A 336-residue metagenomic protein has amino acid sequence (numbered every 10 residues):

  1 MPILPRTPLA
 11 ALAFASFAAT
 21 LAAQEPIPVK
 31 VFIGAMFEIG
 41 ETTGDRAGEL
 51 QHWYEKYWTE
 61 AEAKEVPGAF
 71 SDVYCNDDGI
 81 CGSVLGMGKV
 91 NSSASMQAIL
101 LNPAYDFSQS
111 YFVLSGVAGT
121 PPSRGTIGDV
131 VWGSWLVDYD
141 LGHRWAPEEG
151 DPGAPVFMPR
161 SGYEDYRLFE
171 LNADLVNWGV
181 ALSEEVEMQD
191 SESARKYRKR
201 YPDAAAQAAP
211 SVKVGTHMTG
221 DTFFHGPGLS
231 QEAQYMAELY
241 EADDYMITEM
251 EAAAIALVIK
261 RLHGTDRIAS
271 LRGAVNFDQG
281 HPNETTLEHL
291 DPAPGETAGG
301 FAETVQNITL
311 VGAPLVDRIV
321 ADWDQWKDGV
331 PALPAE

Functional and structural regions predicted by a protein language model:
M1-A10: Bacterial N-terminal signal peptides that target proteins for export
L4, F14, E284-T286: Composition- and surface-driven signal marking solvent-exposed, interaction-prone regions in large proteins
L9-A19: Bacterial N-terminal signal peptides
Q24-E336: Accessory terminal and edge-of-domain segments that mediate assembly/interaction and cofactor placement around
